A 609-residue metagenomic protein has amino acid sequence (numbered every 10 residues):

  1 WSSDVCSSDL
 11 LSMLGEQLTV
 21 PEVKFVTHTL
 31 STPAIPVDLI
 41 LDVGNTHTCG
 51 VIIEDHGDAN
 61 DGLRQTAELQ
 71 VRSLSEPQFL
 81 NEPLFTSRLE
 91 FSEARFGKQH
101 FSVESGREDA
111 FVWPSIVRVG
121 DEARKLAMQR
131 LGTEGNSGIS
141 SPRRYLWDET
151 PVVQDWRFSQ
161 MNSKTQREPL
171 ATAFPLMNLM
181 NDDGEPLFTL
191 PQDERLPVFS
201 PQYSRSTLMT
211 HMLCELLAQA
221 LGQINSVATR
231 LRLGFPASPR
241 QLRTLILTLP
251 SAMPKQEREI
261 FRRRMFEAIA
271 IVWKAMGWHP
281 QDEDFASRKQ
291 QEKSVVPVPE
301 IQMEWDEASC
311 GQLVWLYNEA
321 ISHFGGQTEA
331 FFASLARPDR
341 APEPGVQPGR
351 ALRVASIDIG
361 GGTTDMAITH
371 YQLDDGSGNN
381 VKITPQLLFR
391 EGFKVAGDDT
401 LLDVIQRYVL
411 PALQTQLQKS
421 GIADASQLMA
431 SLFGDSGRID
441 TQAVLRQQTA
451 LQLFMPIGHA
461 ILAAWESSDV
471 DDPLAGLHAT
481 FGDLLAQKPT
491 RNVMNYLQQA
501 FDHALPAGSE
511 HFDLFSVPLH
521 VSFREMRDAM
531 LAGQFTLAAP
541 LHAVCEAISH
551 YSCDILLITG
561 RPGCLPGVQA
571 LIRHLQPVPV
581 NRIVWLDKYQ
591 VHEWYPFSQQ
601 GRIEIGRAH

Functional and structural regions predicted by a protein language model:
W1, V5-S7, H609: Short, small-residue-biased leader/transition segments that mark boundaries at the very start of proteins
G15-L30, A34, L208-A237, Q312-G345 (+2 more regions): Phosphate/ATP-binding catalytic cores across multiple sugar-kinase/actin-like superfamilies, primarily ASKHA
T29-A59, S163-A171, A320-N380, I558: Gly/Thr-rich phosphate-binding beta-strand-loop-beta motif of the actin/hexokinase/Hsp70
G62-L63, E68-Q154, S251, I368-E510: Phosphate-binding glycine-rich/basic clefts of nucleotide- and phosphate-handling proteins, predominantly
R88-T248: Conserved phosphate-binding loops in N-terminal lobes of ATP-dependent enzymes of the actin/Hsp70/sugar-kinase
P239-I260, C553-I572: Glycine-rich phosphate-binding loops at beta-strand->alpha-helix junctions
A270-D306, C310, I572-G606: Conserved phosphate-binding/catalytic loops in two-lobed NTP-binding clefts
S420, D424-G606: Extended alpha-helical coiled-coil/bundle linker/stalk regions that scaffold oligomerization and domain organization
